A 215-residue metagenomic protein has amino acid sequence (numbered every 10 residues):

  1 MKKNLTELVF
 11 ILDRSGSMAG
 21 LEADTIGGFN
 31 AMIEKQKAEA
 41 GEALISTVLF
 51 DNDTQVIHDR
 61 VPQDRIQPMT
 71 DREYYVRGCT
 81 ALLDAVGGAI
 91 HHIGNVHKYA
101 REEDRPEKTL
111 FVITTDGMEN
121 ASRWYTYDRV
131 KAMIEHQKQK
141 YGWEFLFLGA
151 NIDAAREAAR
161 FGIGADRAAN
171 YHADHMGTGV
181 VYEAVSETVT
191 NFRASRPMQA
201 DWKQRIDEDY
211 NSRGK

Functional and structural regions predicted by a protein language model:
M1-K215: Acidic, low-complexity intrinsically disordered regions
